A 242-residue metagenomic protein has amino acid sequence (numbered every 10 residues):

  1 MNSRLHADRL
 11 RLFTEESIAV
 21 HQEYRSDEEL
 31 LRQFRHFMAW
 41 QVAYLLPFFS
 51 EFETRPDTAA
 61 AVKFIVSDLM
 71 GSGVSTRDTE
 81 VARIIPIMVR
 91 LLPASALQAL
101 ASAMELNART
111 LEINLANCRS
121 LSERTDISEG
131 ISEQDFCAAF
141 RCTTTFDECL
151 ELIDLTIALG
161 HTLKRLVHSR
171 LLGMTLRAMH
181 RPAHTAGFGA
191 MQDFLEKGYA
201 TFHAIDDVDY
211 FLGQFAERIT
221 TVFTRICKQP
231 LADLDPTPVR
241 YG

Functional and structural regions predicted by a protein language model:
N2-G242: Extended, well-ordered protein cores
